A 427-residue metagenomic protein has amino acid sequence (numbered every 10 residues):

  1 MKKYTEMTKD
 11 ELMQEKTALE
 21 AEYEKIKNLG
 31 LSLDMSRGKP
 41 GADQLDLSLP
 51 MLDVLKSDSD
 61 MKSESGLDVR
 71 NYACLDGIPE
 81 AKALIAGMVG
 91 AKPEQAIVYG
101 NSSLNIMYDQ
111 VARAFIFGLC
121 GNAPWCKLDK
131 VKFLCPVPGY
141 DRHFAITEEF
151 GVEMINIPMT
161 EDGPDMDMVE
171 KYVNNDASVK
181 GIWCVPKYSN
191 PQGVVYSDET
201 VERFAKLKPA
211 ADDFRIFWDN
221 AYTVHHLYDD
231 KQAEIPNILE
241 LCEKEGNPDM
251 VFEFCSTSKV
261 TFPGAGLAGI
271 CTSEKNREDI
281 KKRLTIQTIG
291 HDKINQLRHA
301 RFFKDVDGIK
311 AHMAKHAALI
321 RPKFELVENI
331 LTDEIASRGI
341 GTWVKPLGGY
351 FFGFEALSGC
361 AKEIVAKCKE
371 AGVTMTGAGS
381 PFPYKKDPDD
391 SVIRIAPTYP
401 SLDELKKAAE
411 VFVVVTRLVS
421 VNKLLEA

Functional and structural regions predicted by a protein language model:
K2-D76, E80, A86-G87, E370-V373: N-terminal "arm"/small-domain region of PLP-dependent enzymes with the aminotransferase-like
K2-K3, K9-K16, D60-M61, A73-A83 (+5 more regions): PLP-dependent enzyme catalytic core of the Aspartate aminotransferase-like
K16, E20-K27, N276-R277, K281-K282 (+4 more regions): Conserved C-terminal alpha-helix-loop-beta "cap" of PLP-dependent enzymes that closes/shapes the active-site mouth
G38-A42, S103-L104, G139-D141, D162 (+8 more regions): Short, solvent-exposed loop/turn segments at secondary-structure junctions
L67-D212, T223-G246, A361, V413 (+1 more regions): Conserved core of the PLP fold type I
Y99, E240-R321, E334, V421: Conserved core segment of the aminotransferase class I/II
A314-E328, I340-E355: Conserved glycine-rich beta-strand-loop-beta hairpin in the small C-terminal domain of fold type I
